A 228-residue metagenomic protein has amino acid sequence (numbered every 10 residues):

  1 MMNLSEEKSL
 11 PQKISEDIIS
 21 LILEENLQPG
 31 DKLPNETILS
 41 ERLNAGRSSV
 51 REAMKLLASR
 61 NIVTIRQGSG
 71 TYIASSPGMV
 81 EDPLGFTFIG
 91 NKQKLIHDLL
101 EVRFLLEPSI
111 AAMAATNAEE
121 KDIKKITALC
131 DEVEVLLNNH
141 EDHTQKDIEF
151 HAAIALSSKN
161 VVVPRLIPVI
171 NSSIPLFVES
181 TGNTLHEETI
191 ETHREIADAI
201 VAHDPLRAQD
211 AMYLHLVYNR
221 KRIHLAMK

Functional and structural regions predicted by a protein language model:
M1-L105, A112: Short linear motifs at protein or domain termini
S76-K94, K121-K125, V135, D142 (+1 more regions): Inter-domain helical "communication" segments and dimerization helices that couple sensory or membrane-embedded modules
K92-Q93, L176-E179: Short alpha-helical transmembrane interface motifs in multi-pass membrane proteins
L99-F177, T189-E195, R207-Y218: Conserved amphipathic alpha-helical segments that form helical-bundle/coiled-coil interaction surfaces
T184-E188: Short helix-capping and inter-helix turn/linker motifs at the boundaries of alpha-helical repeat units
I200-L206: Short acidic-aromatic low-complexity motifs
V217-K228: Short, charge-rich amphipathic alpha-helical segments embedded in non-transmembrane helical bundles/solenoids
